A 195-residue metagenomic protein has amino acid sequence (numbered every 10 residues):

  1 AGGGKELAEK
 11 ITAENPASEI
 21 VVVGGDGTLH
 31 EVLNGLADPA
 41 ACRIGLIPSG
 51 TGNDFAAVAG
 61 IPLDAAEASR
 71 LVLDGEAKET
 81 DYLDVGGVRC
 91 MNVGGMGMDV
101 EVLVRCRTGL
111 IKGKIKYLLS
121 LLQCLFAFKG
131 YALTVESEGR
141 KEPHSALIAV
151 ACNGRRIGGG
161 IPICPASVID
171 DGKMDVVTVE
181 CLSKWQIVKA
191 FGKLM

Functional and structural regions predicted by a protein language model:
A1-V23, H30, N34, D38 (+2 more regions): ATP/NTP phosphate-donor binding region
G24-G25, I47, G94, V179-E180: Small/polar loops that bind or transfer phosphate-bearing groups
D26-L29, P48, V102, A149 (+1 more regions): Hydrophobic structural packing positions in well-ordered secondary structure
L33-L36, A57-A59, P162-I163: Short amphipathic alpha-helical segments
D38-L147: Catalytic core of DAGKc-family lipid kinases
D74-G75, L118-L133, D170-M195: Catalytic phosphate-donor-binding core of small-molecule kinases
D99-V102, P143-S145, R156-G160, K184-V188: Short acidic/glycine-rich loop or secondary-structure boundary segments that cap or lie
E136-V168: Mixed-charge interfacial surface used for oligomerization/domain docking and macromolecular partner engagement
